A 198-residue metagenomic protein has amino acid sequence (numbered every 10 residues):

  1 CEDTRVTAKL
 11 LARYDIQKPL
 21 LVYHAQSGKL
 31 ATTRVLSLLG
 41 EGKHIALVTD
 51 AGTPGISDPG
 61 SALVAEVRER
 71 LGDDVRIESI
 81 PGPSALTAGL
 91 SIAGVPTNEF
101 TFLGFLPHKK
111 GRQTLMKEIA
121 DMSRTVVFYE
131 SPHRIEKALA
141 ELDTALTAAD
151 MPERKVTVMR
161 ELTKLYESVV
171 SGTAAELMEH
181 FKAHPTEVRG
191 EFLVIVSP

Functional and structural regions predicted by a protein language model:
C1-E78: Class I S-adenosyl-L-methionine
C1-P19, S79, T87-V95, T101 (+3 more regions): RNA substrate-binding interface of SAM-dependent RNA methyltransferases
E2, I77-G82, F128, V158: General beta-strand structural signal in soluble alpha/beta enzymes
T4-R5, V22-K29, P83, L103-H108 (+1 more regions): Short, acidic/turn-prone active-site loops that include or flank metal/cofactor- and phosphate-binding residues
Q17-A25, I77-E78, T97-G104, A149-M159: Short hydrophobic/aromatic-enriched beta-strand-loop microsegments
T33, D58, G89-S91, Q113-T114 (+2 more regions): Short, well-ordered secondary-structure micro-motifs
G40-H44, T125, Y129-P198: A contiguous loop/helix-start segment that scaffolds small-molecule binding in enzyme catalytic cores
A62-M122: Class I SAM-dependent methyltransferase SAM-binding "motif I" and its flanking Rossmann-like core
